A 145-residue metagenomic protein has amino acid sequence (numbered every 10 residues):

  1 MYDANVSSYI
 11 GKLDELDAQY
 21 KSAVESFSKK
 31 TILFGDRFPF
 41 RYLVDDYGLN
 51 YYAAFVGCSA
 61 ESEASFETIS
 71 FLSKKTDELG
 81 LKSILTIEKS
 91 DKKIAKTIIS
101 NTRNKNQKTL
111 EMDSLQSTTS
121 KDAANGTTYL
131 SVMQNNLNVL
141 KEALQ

Functional and structural regions predicted by a protein language model:
M1-Q145: Extracytoplasmic metal-acquisition and chelation regions
